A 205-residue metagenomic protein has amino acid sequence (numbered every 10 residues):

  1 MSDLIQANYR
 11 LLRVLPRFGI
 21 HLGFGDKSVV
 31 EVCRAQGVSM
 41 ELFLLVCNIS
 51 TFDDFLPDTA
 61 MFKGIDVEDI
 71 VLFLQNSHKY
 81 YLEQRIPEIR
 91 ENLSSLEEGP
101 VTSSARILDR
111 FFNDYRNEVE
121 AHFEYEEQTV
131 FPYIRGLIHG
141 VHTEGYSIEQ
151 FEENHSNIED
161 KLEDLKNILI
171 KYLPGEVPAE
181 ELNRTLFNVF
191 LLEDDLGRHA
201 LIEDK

Functional and structural regions predicted by a protein language model:
M1-K205: Small-residue-biased structural context
